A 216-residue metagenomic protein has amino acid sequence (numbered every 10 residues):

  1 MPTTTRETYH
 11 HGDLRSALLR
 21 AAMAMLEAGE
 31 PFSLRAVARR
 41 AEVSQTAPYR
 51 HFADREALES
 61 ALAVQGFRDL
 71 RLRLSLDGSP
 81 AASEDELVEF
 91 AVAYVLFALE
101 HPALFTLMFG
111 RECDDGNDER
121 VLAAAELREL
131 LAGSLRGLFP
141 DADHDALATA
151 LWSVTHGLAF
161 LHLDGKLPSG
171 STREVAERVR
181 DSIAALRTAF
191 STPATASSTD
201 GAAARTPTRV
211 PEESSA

Functional and structural regions predicted by a protein language model:
M1-D13, A194-A216: N-terminal intrinsically disordered/low-complexity leader segments
M1-E27, P31, E56-S60: Basic, helix-initiating cap at the start of DNA-binding domains
D13-A22, V37, L62-G66, L70 (+1 more regions): Generic hydrophobic, amphipathic alpha-helix propensity
A36-R40, P48: Append "Primarily bacterial transcriptional regulators
S75-L104, A125-R128, L151: Hydrophobic alpha-helical connector segments
L99-D115, F160-P168: Amphipathic alpha-helical segments used for helix-helix packing
D115-D141, D145-A150, R173-A185: Amphipathic alpha-helical packing segments from all-alpha helical-bundle domains
S153-G170, A185-A194: Amphipathic C-terminal alpha-helical segment
